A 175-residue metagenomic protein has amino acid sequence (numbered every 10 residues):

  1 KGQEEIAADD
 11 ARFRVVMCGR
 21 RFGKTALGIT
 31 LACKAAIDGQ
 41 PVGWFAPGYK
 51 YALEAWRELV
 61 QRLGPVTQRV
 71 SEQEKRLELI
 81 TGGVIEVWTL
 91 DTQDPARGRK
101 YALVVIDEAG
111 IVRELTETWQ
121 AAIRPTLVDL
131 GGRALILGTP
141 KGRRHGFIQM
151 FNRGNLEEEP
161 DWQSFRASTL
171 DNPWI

Functional and structural regions predicted by a protein language model:
K1-I175: Phosphate/NTP-binding elements of NTP-utilizing enzymes
